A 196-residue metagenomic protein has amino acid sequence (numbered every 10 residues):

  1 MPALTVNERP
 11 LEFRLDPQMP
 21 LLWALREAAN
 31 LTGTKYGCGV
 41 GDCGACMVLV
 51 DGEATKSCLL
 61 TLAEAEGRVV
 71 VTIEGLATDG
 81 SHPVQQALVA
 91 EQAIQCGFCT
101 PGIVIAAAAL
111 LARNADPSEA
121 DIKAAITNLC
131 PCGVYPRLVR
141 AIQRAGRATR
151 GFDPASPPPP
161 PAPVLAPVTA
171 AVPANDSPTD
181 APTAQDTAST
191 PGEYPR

Functional and structural regions predicted by a protein language model:
M1-R196: Signature of N-terminal electron-transfer/Fe-S-associated modules in redox systems
